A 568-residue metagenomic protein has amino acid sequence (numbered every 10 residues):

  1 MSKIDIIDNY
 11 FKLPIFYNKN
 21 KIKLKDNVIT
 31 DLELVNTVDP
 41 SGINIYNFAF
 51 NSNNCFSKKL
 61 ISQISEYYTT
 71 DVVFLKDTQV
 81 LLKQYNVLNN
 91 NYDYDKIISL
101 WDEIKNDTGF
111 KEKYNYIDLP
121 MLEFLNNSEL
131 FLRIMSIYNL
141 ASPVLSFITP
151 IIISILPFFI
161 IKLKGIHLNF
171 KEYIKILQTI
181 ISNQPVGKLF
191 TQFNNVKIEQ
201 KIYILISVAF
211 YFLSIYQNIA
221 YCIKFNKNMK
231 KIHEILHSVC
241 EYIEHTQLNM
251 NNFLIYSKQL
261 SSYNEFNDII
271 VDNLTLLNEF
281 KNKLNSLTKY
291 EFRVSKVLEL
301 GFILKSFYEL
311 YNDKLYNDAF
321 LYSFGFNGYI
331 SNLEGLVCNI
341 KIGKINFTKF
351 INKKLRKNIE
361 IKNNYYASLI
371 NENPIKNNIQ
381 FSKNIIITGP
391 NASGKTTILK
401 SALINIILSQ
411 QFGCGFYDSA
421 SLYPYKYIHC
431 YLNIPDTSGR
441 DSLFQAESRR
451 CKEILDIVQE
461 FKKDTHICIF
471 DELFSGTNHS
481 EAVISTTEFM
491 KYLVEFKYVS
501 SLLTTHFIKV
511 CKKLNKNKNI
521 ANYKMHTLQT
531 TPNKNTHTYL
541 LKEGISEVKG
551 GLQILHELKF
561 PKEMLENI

Functional and structural regions predicted by a protein language model:
M1-P390, I398-L399, S409-Y427: Alpha-helical coupling/stalk and coiled-coil linker elements that connect catalytic or binding modules and transmit
Q192, L336-N339, G343-I568: ATPase nucleotide-binding head domains, primarily ABC-like/P-loop NTPase cores
